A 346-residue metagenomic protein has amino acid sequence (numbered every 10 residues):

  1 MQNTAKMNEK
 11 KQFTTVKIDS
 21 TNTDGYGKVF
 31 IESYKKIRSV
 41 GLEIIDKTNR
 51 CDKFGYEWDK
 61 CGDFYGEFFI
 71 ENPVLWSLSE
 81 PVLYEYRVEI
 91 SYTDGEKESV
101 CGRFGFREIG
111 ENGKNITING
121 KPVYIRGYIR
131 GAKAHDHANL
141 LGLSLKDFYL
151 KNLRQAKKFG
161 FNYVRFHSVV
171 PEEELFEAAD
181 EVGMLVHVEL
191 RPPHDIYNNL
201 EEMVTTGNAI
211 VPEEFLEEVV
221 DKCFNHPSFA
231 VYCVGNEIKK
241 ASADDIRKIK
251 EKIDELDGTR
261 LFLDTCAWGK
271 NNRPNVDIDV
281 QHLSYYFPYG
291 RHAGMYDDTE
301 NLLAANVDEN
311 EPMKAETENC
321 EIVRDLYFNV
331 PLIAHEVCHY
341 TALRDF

Functional and structural regions predicted by a protein language model:
M1-H167, A178, V182-G183, F215 (+3 more regions): Secreted/periplasmic carbohydrate-active enzymes, especially glycoside hydrolases
Y163-F346: Substrate-binding/catalytic cleft of secreted carbohydrate-active enzymes, primarily glycoside hydrolases
